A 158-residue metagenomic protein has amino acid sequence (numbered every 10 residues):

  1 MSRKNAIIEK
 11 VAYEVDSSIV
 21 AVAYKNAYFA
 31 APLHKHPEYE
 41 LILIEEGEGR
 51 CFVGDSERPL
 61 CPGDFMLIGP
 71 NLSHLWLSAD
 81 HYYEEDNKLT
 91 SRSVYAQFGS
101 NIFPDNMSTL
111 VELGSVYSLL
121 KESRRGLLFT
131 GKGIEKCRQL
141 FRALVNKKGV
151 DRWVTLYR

Functional and structural regions predicted by a protein language model:
M1-M66: Generic protein-terminus/edge-of-domain signal
R3-Y13, P70-Q139, A143: A hydrophobic/aromatic-rich effector-binding and dimerization subdomain of bacterial HTH-type transcriptional regulators
A30, F52, D105, V145-K148: Generic anion/oxyanion-binding catalytic loop in active/binding sites
E38, T90-R92, W153: A structure-centric signal for secondary-structure junctions around beta-strands
G54, C61, S93-Y95, K147: Generic hydrophobic/packing signal
R138-R158: Hydrophobic, aromatic-enriched interface-forming segments
